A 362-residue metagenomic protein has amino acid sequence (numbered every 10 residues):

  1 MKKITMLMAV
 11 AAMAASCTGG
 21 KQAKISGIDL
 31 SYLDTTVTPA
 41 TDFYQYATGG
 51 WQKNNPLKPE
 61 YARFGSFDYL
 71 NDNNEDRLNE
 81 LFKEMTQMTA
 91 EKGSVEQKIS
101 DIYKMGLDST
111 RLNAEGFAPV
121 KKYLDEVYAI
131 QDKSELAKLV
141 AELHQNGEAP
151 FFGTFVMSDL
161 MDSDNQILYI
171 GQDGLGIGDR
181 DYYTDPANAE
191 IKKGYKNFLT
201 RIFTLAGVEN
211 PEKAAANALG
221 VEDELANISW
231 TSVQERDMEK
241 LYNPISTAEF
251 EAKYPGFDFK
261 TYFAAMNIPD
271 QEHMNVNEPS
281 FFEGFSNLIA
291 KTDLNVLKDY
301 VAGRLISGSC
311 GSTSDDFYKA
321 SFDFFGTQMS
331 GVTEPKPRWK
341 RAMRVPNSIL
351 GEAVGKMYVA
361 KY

Functional and structural regions predicted by a protein language model:
M1-I4: Positively charged n-region of N-terminal signal peptides that target proteins for export
M6-V10: Sec-dependent N-terminal signal peptides
A15-S16: C-terminal motif of bacterial Sec signal peptides marking the signal peptidase cleavage site
G20-S31: Short, Gly/Pro- and small/polar-rich lid/capping loops
T35-K53, A189-I202: K/E-rich alpha-helical interaction surfaces of small helical-bundle regulatory domains
T38-T41, Y46-R111: Active-site-surrounding "flap" and adjacent substrate/cofactor-binding loops of secreted or lumenal enzymes, prototyped
T86-Y362: Noncatalytic, helix-rich "gating/capping" subdomain that lines the substrate-entry/channel surface of large enzyme
